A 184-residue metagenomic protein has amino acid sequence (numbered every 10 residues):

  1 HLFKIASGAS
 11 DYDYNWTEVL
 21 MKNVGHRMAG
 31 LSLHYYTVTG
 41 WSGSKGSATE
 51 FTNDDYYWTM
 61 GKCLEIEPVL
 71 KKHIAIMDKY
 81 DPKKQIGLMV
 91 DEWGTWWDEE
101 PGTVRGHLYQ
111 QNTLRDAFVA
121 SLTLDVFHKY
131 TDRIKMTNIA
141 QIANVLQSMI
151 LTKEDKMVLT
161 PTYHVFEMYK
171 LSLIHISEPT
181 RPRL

Functional and structural regions predicted by a protein language model:
H1-S42: Hydrophobic, small-residue-rich alpha-helical packing segments that form membrane-like cores
A6, N138-I139, I176: Structural signal for conserved beta-strand scaffold positions within catalytic alpha/beta enzyme cores
Y12, L20-H26, G30, Y57-S148 (+1 more regions): Catalytic-core region of carbohydrate-active enzymes that cleave or remodel glycosidic bonds
T39-W41, V145, I174: Residue-level signal for secondary-structure boundary sites
T39-Y56: Aromatic- and acidic-residue-enriched carbohydrate-binding clefts of CAZyme catalytic domains
S172-L184: Residue-level detector of conserved catalytic or cofactor/ligand-binding positions in enzyme active sites
